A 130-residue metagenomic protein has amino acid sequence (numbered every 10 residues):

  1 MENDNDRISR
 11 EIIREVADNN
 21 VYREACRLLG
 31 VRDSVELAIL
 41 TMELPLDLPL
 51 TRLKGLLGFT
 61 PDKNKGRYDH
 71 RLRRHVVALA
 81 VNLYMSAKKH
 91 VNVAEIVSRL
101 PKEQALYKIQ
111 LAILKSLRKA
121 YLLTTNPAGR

Functional and structural regions predicted by a protein language model:
M1-S34: Helix-hairpin-helix/helix-loop-helix acidic hairpins
N3-N5, N19-N20, N64, N82 (+2 more regions): Detector for Asparagine
D4, E11, E15, L56 (+6 more regions): Residues that form generic nucleotide/phosphate-binding pockets
I8, E15, N19, L83-A87 (+2 more regions): Short secondary-structure junctions and interdomain/linker hinges
E24-R27, L37-Y107: Phosphate-backbone recognition surface of nucleic-acid-processing proteins
H90-R130: Low-complexity, acidic/Ser/Thr- and charged residue-rich accessory regions of DNA metabolism proteins
